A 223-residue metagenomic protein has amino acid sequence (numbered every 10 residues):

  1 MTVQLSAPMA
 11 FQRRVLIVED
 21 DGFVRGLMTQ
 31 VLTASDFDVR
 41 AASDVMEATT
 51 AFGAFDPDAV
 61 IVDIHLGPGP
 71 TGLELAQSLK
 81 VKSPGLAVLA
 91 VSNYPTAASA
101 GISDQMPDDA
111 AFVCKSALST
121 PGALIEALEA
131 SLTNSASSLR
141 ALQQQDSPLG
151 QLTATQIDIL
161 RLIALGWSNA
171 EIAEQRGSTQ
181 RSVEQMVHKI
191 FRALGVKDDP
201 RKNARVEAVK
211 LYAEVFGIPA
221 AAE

Functional and structural regions predicted by a protein language model:
V3, D21-R40: Two-component/phosphorelay signaling modules centered on CheY-like receiver
D36-V45, A51: Short hydrophobic/Thr-rich beta-strand motif most characteristic of the beta2 strand and flanking loop of CheY-like
D44, P68-E74: Acidic catalytic/metal-coordinating carboxylates
D63-H65: Active-site residues of response regulator receiver
L73-E74, Y94-C114, S119-G122: Alpha4 helix (beta4-alpha4-beta5 surface) of REC/receiver domains from two-component response regulators
S137-L162: Regulatory hinge/linker segments at domain boundaries that couple sensory/effector modules to output domains
S168-A204: Recognition helix of helix-turn-helix DNA-binding domains
F191-E223: Basic, Lys/Arg-enriched C-terminal extension of HTH/homeodomain DNA-binding domains
